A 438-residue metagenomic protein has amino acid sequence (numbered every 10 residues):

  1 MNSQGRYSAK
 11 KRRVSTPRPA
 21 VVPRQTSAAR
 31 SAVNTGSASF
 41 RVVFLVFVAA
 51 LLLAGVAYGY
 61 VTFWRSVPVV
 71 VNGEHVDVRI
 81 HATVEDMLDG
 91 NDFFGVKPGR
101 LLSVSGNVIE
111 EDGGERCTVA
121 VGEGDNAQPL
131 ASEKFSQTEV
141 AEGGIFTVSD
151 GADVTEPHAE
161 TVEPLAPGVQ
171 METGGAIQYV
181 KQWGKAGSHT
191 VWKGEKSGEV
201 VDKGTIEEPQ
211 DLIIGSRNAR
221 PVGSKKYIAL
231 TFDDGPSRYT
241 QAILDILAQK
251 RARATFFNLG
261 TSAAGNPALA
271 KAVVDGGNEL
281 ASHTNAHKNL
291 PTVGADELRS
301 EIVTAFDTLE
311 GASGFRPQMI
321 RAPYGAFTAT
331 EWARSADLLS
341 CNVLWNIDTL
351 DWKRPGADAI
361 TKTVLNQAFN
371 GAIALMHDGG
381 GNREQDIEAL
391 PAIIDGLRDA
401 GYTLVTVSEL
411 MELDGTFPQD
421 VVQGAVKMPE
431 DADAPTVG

Functional and structural regions predicted by a protein language model:
M1-A38: N-terminal Lys/Arg-rich, disordered targeting/topogenic segments
V43-Y58: Hydrophobic membrane-insertion alpha-helices, especially the h-region of bacterial N-terminal signal peptides
V56-V76: Eukaryote-biased recognition of intrinsically disordered, low-complexity regulatory segments
N72-V78, A131-F135: Short, recurring structural edge motifs at helix starts
I80-C117, V121-N126: LysM (lysin motif) carbohydrate-binding repeats in extracellular/periplasmic proteins that recognize
G106-R116, V121-Q128, F135-A229, R238-Q241 (+2 more regions): N-terminal pre-catalytic segment of deacetylase/amide-hydrolase enzymes
E199-V293, E297-E301, F306-T308: Active-site beta->alpha N-cap acidic-glycine motif
A242, A264-G265, K288-T403, V407-G424: Catalytic domains of cell-wall/extracellular-matrix polysaccharide-remodeling enzymes, centered on de-N-acetylation
